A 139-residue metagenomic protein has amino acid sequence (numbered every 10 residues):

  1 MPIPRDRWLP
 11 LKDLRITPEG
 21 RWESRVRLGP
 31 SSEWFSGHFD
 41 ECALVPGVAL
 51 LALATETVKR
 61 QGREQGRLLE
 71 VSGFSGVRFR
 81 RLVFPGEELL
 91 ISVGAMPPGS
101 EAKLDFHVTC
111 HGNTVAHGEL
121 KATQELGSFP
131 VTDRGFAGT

Functional and structural regions predicted by a protein language model:
M1-R7, L82-E87: Short, solvent-exposed secondary-structure boundary motifs
I3-V45: Catalytic strand-loop segment that frames the active site of acyl-thioester-processing enzymes
L9-L11, T17-R21, P85, G94-T139: HotDog/MaoC-like acyl-thioester-processing domains
G20-S24, F35, E70-S75, E87-L89 (+1 more regions): A generic structural signal for short beta-strands and their flanking turns/coil linkers
V26-L28, F79, A122: Hydrophobic residues in beta-strands and at strand termini
G47, V93: Residue-level signal for inorganic ion chemistry
V48-E56: Short amphipathic alpha-helical face segments that pack within enzyme cores and frequently flank/anchor catalytic
T55-S92, E101-K103: Hydrophobic beta-strand-centered segment that forms part of the acyl-chain substrate-binding groove
